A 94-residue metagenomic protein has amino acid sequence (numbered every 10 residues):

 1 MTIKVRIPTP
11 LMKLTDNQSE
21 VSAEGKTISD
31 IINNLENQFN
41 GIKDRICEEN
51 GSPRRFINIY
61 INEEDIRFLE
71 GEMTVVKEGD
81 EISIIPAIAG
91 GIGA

Functional and structural regions predicted by a protein language model:
M1-A94: Ubiquitin-like/PB1-type beta-grasp interaction modules and other compact soluble beta-rich domains
